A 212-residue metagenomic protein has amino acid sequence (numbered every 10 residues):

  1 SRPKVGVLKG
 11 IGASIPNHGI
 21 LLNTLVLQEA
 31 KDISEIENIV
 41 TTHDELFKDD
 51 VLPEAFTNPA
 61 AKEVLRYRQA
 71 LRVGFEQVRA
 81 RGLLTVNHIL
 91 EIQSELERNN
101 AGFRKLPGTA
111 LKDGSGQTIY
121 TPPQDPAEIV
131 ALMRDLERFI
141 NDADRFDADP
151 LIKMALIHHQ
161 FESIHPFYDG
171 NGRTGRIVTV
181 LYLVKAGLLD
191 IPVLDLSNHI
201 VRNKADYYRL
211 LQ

Functional and structural regions predicted by a protein language model:
S1-Q212: FIC/Doc superfamily catalytic core
